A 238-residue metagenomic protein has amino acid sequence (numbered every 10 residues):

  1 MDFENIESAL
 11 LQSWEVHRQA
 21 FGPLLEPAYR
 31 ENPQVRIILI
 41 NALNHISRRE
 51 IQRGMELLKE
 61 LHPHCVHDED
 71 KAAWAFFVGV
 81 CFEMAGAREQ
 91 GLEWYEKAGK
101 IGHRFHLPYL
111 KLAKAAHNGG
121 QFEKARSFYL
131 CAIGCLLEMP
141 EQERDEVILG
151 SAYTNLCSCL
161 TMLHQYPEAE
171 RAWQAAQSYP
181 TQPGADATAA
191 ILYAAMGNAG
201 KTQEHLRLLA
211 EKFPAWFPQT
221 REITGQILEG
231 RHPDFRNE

Functional and structural regions predicted by a protein language model:
P23-R30, H62-K71, C135-E146: Flexible helix-coil transition and linker loops at the boundaries of alpha-helical arrays
R36, D70-A73, L107, R144-V147 (+2 more regions): Start-of-helix register in tetratricopeptide repeats
R36, I40, F77, K111 (+4 more regions): "A position-specific structural signal for the A-helix of alpha-solenoid helical repeats
V66-E69, H103, L137, P180-T181 (+1 more regions): Short coil turns that delineate tetratricopeptide repeat
